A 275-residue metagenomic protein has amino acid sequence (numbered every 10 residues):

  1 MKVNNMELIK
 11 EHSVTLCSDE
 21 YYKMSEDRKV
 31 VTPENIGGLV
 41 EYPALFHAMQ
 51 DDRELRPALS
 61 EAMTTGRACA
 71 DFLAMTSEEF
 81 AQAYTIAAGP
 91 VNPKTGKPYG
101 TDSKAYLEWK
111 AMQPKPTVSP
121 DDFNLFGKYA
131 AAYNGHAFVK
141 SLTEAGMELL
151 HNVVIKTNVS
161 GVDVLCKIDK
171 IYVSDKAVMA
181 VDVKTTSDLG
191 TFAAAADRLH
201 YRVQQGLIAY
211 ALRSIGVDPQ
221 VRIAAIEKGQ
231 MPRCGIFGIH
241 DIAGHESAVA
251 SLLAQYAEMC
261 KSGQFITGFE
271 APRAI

Functional and structural regions predicted by a protein language model:
M1-L165: Metal-dependent nuclease catalytic cores that hydrolyze phosphodiester bonds in DNA/RNA, characterized by
N5, L59, K110, V118-F123 (+2 more regions): Metal-dependent nuclease catalytic regions and adjoining charged, substrate-binding loops involved in nucleic-acid end
H47-D51, K184-L189, K228-R233: Short acidic (Asp/Glu) and glycine-rich catalytic loops that position anionic groups and cofactors
C69-A70, K170, V249: A residue-level signal for conserved active-site and pocket-lining positions in enzyme catalytic cores
L73-E78, T185-D188, R213, K261: Hydrophobic/aromatic-lined pockets within catalytic cores
V139-M147, Y172-M179, L212-Q220: Secondary-structure boundary elements
N152, Q204-Q205: Glutamine-centric residue-chemistry signal
I155-R202: Non-catalytic protein-protein interaction segments used by genome-maintenance enzymes to assemble and couple activities
